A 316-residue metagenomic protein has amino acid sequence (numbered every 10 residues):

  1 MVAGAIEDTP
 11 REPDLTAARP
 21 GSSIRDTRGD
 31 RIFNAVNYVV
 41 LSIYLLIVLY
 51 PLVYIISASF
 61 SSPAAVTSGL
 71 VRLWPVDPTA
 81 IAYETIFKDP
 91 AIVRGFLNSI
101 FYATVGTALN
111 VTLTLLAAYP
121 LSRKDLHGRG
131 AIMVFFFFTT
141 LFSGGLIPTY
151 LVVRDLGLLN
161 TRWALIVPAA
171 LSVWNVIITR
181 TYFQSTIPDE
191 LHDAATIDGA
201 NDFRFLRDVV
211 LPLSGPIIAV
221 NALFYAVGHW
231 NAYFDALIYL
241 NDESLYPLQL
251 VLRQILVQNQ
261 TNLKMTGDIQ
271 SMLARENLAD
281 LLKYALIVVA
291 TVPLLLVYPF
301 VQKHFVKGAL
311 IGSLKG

Functional and structural regions predicted by a protein language model:
V2-G316: A hydrophobic, multi-pass inner-membrane permease signature
